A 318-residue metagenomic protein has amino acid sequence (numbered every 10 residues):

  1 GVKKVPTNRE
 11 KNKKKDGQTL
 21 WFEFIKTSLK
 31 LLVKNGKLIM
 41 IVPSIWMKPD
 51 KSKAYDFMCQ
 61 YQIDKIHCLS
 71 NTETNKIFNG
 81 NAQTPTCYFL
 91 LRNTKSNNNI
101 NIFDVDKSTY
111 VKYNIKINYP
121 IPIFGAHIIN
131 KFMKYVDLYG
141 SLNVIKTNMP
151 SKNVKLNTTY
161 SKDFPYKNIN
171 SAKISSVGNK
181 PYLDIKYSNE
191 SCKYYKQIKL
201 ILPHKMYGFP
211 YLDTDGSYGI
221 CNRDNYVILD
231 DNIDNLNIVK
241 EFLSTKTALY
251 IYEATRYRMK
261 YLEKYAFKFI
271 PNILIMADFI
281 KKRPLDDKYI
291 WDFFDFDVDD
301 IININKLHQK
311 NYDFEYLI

Functional and structural regions predicted by a protein language model:
G1-K155: Signature of N6-adenine DNA methyltransferases within the class I
N130-K310, F314-I318: Polybasic, glycine- and aromatic-enriched phosphate-binding surface used to engage nucleic acids
